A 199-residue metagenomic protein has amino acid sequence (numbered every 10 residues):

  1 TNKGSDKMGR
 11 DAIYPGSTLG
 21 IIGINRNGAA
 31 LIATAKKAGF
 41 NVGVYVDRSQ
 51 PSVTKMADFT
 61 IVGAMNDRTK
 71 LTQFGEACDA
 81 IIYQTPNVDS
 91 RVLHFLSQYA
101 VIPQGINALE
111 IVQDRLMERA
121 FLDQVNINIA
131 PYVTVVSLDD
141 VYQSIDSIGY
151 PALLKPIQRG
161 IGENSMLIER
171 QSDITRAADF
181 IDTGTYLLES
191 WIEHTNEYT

Functional and structural regions predicted by a protein language model:
T1-Q113: ATP-binding N-terminal substructure of ATP-dependent carboxylate-amine bond-forming enzymes
K36, L96-S97, D123, D146 (+1 more regions): Anion (oxyanion) recognition and catalysis
T54-K55, N126-N128, Q158-G162: Short glycine-enriched loop/turn motifs at secondary-structure junctions
T60-M65, V133-S137, I168-E169: Short acidic-hydrophobic, aromatic-tinged amphipathic segments that line or gate anion-handling sites
T69-K70, R91-V92, D140-S144, D173: Short acidic active-site motifs
E110-P151: Glycine-/Pro-rich loop/turn segments that contact NAD(P) or position catalytic residues in Rossmann-like domains
N128-A130, S147, P151-L154, E163-T199: Conserved ATP-binding module of the ATP-grasp superfamily
